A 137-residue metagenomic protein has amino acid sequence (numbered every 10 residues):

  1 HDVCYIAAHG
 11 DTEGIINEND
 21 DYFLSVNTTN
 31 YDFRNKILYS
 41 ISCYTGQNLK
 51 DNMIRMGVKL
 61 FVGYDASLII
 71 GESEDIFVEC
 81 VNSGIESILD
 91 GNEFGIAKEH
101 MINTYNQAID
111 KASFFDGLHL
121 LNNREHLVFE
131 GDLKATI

Functional and structural regions predicted by a protein language model:
H1-N48: Catalytic-core segments of thiol-dependent peptidases
G46-I137: Active-site-proximal C-terminal subdomain of hydrolase catalytic domains
